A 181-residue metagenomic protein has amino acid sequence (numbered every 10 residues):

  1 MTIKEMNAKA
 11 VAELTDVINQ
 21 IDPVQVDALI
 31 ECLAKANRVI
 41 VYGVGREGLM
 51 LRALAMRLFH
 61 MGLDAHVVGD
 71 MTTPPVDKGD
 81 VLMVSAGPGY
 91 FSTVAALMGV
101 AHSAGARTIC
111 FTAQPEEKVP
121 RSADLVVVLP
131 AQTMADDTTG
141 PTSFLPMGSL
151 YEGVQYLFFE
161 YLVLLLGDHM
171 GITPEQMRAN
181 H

Functional and structural regions predicted by a protein language model:
M1-N19: Generic N-terminal amphipathic, Lys/Arg-enriched alpha-helix
I3, D22-Q25, H102: Residue-level recognition of alpha-helical structural elements
N7, V26-L29, L51: Hydrophobic packing residues in well-ordered alpha-helices of helical domains and bundles
N19-K35: A short, well-structured juxtamembrane/interface segment
I40-L157, V163-L164: Glycine-rich phosphate-binding loops that contact phosphosugars or nucleotide phosphates
Y161, G167-H181: A short, charged, Gly/Pro-tolerant segment at domain boundaries
